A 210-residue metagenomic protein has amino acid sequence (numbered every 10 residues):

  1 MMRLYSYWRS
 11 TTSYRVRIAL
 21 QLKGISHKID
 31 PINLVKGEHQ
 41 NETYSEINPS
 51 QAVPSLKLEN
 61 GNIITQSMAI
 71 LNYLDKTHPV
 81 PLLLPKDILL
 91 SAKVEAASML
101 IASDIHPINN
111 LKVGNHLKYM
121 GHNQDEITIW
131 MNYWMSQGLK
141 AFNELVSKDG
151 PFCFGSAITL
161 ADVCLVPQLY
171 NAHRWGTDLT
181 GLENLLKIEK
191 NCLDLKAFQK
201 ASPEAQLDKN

Functional and structural regions predicted by a protein language model:
M1-E126: GST-like domain detector, emphasizing the conserved glutathione-binding G-site in the N-terminal thioredoxin-like
N33, L160, A205: Short, solvent-exposed turn/loop segments enriched in Gly/Ser/Thr/Pro and often Arg
D75, Q168-L169, S202: Active-site-flanking alpha-helical
P81-K86, I108-L111, F152-S156, Q199-E204: Short, hydrophobic secondary-structure boundary micro-motifs
I101-D194: GST-like fold's C-terminal all-alpha helical module
Q206-N210: Carbohydrate-binding/catalytic loop surfaces
